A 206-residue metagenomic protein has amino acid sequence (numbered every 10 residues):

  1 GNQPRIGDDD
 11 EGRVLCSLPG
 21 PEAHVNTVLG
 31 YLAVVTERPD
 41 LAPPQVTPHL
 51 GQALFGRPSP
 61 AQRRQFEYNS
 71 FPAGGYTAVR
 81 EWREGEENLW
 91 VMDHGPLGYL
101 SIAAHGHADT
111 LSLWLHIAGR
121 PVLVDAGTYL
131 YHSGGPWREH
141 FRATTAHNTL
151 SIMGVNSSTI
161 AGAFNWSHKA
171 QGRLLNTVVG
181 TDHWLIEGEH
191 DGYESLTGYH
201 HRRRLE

Functional and structural regions predicted by a protein language model:
G1-L123, N165, A170-W184, G188-E194: Carbohydrate-active enzyme catalytic cores, enriched for enzymes that act on polyanionic acidic polysaccharides
D109-R173: Active-site rim segments in enzyme catalytic domains, especially the processed small/beta chain of N-terminal
G198: Surface-exposed ligand/attachment interfaces on beta-rich extracellular proteins
H201-E206: Short, well-ordered beta-strand segments enriched in hydrophobic/aromatic residues
